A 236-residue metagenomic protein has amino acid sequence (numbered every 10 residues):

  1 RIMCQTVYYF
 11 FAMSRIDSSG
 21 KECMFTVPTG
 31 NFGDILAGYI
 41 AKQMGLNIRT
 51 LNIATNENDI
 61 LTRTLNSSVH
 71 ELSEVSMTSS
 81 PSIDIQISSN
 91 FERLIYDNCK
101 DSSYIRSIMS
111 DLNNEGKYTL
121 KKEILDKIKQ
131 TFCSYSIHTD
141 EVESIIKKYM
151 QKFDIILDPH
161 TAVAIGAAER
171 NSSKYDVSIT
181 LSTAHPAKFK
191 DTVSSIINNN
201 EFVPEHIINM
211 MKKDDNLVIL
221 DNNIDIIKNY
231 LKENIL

Functional and structural regions predicted by a protein language model:
R1-L236: PLP-dependent amino-acid enzyme catalytic core
